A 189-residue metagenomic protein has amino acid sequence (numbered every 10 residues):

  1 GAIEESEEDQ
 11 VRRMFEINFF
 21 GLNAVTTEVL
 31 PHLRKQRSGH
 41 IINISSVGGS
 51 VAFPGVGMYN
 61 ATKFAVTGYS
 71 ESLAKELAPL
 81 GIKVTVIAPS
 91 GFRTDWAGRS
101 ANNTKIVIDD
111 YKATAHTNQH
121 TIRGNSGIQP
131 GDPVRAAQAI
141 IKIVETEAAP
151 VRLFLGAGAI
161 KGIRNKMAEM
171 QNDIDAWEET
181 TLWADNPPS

Functional and structural regions predicted by a protein language model:
A2-I3, E7-R12: Substrate-binding pocket helix/loop in short-chain dehydrogenase/reductase
E4, V51-G57: Active-site loop immediately N-terminal to the catalytic Tyr-X3-Lys motif of short-chain dehydrogenase/reductase
T26, T62: Active-site helix of classical SDR
L33-Q36, A78: Helix-to-beta-strand junctions that scaffold the AdoMet/dcAdoMet cofactor pocket in Class I SAM-dependent enzymes
S46: Residue(s) in the substrate-gating loop at a strand-loop-helix junction that position the organic substrate next
V51, S72-K83: Active-site-adjacent segment of SDR/Rossmann-fold oxidoreductases
P79-P150: SDR active-site lid
